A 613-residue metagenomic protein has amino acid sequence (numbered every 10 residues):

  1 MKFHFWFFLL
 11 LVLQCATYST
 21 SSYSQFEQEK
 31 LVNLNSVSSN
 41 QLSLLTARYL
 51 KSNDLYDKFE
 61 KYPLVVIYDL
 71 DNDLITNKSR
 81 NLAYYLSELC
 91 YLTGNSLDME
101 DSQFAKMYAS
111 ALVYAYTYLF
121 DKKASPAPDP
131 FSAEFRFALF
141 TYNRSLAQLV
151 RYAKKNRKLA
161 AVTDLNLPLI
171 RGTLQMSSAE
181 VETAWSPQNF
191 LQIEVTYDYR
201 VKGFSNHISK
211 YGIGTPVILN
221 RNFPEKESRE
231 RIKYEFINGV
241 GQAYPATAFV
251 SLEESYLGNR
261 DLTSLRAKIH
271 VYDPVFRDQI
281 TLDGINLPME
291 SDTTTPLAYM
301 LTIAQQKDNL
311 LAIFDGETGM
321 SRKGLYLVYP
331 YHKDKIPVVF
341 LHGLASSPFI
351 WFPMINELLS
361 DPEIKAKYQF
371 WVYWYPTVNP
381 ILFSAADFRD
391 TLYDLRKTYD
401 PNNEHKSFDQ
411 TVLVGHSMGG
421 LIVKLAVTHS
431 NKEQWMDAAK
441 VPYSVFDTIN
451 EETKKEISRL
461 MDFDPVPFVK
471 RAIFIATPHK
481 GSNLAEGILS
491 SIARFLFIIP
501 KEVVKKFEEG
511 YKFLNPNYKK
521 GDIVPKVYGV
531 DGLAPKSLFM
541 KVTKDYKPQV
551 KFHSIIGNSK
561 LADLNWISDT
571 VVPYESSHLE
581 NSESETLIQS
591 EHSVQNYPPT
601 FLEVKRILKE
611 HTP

Functional and structural regions predicted by a protein language model:
H4-Q14: Bacterial N-terminal signal peptides
A16-V338, S347-P353, Q369-V372: Flexible, membrane-associating and regulatory peripheral segments of lipid-active enzymes
L45-R48, P348-F349, I381, G481-L484 (+2 more regions): Short, solvent-exposed loop/turn elements at domain surfaces
Y68, T318-L325, P348, T391-P401 (+3 more regions): A Trp-anchored, charged/polar loop motif used as the substrate-binding/catalytic surface of acyl/ester-handling
Y91-L167, R171, M176-S178, V338-L344 (+2 more regions): Serine-dependent carboxylesterase/thioesterase catalytic core of lipase-like alpha/beta-hydrolase/SGNH enzymes
Y331-K333, I364-K365, H405-S407, V414-G415 (+3 more regions): Extracellular/periplasmic catalytic domains that process cell-envelope and extracellular macromolecules
F352-Y368: Short amphipathic alpha-helix adjacent to the substrate-entry channel of hydrolases
R494, I498-P613: C-terminal subdomain of alpha/beta-hydrolase-fold enzymes, centered on the catalytic histidine and its supporting
